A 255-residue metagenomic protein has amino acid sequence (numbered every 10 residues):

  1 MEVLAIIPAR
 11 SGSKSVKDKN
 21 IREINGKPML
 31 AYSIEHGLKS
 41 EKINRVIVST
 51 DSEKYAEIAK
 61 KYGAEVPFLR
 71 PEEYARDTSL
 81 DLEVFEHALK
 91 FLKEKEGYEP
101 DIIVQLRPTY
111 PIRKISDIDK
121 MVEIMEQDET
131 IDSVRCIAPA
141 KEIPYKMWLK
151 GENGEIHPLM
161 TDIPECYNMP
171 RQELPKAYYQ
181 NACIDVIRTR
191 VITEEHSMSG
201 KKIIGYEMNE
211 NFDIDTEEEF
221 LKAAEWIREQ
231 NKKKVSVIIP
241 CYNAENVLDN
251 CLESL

Functional and structural regions predicted by a protein language model:
M1-N25: Glycine-rich N-terminal loop/short-helix segment of MobA-like nucleotidyltransferase
L4, K233-S236: Cell-envelope/extracellular polymer assembly enzymes that use nucleotide-activated donors
V16-K39, A244-L255: Short, well-formed alpha-helical segments that are part of the catalytic scaffolds of diverse glycosyltransferases
G37-I43, I131: Short acidic amphipathic segments
E41-P67, L252-L255: Acidic donor-binding segment of Leloir-type glycosyltransferases
K54-V104, R113-S116, K120-E123, E165: Short phosphate-binding loop-to-helix
E83, P111-M208: Conserved core of the sugar-phosphate nucleotidyltransferase
E194, M198, K202-K233: Hydrophobic helical membrane-anchoring modules
